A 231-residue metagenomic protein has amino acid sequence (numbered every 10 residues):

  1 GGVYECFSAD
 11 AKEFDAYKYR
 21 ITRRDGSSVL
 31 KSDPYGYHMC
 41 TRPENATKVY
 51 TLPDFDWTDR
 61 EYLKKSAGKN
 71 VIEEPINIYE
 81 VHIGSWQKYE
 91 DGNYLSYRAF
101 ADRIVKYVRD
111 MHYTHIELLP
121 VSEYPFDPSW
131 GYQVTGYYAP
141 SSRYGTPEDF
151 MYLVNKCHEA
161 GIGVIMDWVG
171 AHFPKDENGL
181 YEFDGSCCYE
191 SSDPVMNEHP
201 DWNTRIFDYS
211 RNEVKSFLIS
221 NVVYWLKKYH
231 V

Functional and structural regions predicted by a protein language model:
V3-E80, S85-G92, A99: The feature marks proteins involved in alpha-glucan
C40, K64-E73, H82-H230: Substrate-binding/active-site clefts of carbohydrate-active enzymes
